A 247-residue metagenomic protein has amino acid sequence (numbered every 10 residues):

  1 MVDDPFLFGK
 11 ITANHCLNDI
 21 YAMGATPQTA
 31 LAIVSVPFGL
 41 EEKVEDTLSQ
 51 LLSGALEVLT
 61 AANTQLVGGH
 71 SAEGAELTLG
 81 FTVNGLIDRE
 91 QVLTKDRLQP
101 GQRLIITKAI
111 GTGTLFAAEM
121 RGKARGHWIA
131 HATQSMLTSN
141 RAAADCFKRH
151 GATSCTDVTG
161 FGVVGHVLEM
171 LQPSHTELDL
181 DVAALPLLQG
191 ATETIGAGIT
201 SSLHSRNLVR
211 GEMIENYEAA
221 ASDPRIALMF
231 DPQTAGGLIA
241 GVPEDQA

Functional and structural regions predicted by a protein language model:
M1-A247: Helix-biased detector of long, well-ordered alpha-helical tracts
